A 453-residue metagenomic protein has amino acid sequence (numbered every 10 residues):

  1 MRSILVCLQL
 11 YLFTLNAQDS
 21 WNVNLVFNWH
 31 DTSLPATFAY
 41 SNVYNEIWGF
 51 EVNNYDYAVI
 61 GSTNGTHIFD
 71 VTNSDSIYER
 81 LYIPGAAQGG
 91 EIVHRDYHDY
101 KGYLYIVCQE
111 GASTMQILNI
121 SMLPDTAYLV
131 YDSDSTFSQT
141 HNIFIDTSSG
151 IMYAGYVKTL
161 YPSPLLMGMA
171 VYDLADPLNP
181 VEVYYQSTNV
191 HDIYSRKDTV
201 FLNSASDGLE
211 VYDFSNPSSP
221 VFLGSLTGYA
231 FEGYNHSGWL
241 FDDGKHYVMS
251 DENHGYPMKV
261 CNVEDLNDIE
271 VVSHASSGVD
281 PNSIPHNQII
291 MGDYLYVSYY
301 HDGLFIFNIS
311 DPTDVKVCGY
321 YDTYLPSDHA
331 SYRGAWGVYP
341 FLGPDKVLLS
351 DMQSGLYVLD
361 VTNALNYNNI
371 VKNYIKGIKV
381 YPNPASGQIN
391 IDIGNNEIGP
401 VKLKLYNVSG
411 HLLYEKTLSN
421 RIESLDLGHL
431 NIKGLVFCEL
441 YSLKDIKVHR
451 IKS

Functional and structural regions predicted by a protein language model:
M1, A175-L178, S218, V380-P382 (+1 more regions): Selective for proline/serine-rich intrinsically disordered segments in cytosolic/nuclear regulatory regions
M1-S20, H411, F437: Bacterial Sec-dependent N-terminal signal peptides
C7, Y11-F13, F69, L118 (+2 more regions): Compositionally biased, intrinsically disordered low-complexity segments enriched in polar/proline residues
L8-L10, L365, Y374: N-terminal regions of proteins, emphasizing targeting and processing segments when present
A17-N366: Feature marking well-ordered beta-strand scaffolds used for ligand recognition
N373-Y381, A385-S453: C-terminal outer-membrane/trafficking sorting elements
